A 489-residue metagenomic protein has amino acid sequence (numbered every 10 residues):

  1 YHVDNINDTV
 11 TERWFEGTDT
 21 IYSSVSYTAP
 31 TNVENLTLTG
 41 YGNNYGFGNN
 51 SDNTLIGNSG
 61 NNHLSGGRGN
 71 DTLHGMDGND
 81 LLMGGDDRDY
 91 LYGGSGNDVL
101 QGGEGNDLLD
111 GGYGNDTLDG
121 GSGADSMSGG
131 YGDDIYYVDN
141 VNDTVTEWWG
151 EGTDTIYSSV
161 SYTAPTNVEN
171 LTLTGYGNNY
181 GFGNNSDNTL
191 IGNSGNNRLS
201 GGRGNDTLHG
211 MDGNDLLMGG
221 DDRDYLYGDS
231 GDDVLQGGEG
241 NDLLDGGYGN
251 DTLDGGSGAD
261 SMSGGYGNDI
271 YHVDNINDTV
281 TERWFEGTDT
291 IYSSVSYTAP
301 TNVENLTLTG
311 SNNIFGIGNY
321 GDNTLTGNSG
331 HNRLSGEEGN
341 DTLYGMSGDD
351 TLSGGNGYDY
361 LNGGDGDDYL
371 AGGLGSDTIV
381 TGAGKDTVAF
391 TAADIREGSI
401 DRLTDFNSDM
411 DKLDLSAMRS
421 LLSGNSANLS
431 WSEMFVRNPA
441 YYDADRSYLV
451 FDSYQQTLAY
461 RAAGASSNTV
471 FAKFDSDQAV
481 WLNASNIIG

Functional and structural regions predicted by a protein language model:
Y1-T28, Y45-F47, D52-T163, F182 (+3 more regions): Acidic, glycine-rich calcium-binding repeat modules characteristic of RTX/beta-roll and related beta-solenoid repeat
S23, L38, S158, L173 (+3 more regions): Active-site donor-binding loop signature of nucleotide-sugar glycosyltransferases
T37-N43, T172-N178, L308-N313: Short, solvent-exposed loop/edge segments of extracellular or virion-exposed proteins
G40, N49, G121, G175 (+4 more regions): Residues that act as N-cap/strand-start positions at coil-to-secondary-structure junctions
N44, N179, I314, D377 (+1 more regions): Residue-level detector of beta-strand structural context in well-folded domains
T172, T307, K385-G489: Acidic glycine/aspartate-rich repeat arrays in secreted/surface proteins
